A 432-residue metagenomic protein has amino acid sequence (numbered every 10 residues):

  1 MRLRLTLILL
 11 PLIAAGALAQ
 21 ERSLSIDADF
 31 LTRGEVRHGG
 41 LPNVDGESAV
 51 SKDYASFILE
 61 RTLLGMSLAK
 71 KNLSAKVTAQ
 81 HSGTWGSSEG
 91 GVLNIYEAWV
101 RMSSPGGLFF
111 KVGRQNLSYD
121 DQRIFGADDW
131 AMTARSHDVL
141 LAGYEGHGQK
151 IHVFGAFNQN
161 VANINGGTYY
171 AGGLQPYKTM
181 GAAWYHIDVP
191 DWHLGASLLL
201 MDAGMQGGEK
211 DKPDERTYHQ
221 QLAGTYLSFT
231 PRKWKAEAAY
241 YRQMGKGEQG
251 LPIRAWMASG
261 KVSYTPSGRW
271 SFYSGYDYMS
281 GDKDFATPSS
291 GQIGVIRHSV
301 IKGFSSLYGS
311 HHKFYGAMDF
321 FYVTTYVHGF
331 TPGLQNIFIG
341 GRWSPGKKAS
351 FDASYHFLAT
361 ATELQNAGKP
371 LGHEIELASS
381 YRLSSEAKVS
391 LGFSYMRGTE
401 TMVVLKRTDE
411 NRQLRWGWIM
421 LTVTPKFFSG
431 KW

Functional and structural regions predicted by a protein language model:
M1-L5: Positively charged n-region of N-terminal signal peptides that target proteins for export
T6-A14: Bacterial N-terminal signal peptides
A19-R114, L140-G146, I151, I187 (+8 more regions): Beta-barrel outer-membrane channel/assembly domains of diderm bacteria
H38-G46, G86-L93, Q122-D129, N163-G172 (+6 more regions): Outer-membrane beta-barrel translocator domains and adjoining extracellular loop/strand segments of Gram-negative
M132-L140, Q175-G181: Acidic, His- and aromatic-enriched active-site or binding-groove loops in soluble protein domains that engage sugars
K150-A239: Internal metal/ion-chelating core segments
G195, K235-E237, T265, R269-Y276 (+1 more regions): Acidic/polar loop patches that form or flank catalytic/metal-binding clefts of enzymes that bind anionic ligands
E248-M257, Y273-G333: C-terminal outer-membrane beta-barrel translocator/porin domains of Gram-negative envelope proteins and their
